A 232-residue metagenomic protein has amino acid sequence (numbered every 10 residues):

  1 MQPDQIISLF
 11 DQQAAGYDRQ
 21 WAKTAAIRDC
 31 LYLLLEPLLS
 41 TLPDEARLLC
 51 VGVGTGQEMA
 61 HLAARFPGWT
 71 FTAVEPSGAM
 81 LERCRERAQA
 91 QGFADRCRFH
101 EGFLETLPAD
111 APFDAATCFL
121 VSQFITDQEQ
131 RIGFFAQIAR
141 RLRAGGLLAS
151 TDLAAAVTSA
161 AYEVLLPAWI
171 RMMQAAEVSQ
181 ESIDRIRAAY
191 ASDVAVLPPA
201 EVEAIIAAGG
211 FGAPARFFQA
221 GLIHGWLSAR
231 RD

Functional and structural regions predicted by a protein language model:
M1-P43: Conserved class I S-adenosyl-L-methionine
R47-V51, T55-T106: Class I SAM-dependent methyltransferase SAM/SAH-binding core
P108-A116: A short acidic, Gly/Pro-enriched loop at the edge of an enzyme's catalytic core that lines a small-molecule cofactor
C118-Q123, T151: Residues lining the SAM
I132-A144: A short glycine-rich, Lys/Arg-flanked "PGG" loop and its adjoining helix->strand segment in the class I
L147-A175: Conserved class I S-adenosyl-L-methionine
S192-G209: Short alpha-helix
G209-D232: Core SAM-dependent methyltransferase catalytic element
